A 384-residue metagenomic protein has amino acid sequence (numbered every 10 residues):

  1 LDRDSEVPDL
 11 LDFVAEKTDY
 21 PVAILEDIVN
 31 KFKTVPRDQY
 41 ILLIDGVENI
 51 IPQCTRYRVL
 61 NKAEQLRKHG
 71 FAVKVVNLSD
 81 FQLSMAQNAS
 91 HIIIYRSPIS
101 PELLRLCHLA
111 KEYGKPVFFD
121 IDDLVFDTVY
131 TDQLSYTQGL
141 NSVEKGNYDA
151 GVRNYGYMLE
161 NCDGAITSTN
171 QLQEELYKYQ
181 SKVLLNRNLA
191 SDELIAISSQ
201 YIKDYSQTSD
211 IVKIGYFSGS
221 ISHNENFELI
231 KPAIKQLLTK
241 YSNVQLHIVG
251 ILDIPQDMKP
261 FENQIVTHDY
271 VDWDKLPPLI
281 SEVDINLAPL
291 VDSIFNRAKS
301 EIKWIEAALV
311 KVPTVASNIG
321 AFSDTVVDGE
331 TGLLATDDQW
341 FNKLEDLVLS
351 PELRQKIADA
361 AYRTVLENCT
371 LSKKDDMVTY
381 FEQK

Functional and structural regions predicted by a protein language model:
R3-I94, P98: N-terminal pre-catalytic "stem/leader" segment of glycosyltransferase-like enzymes
D19-Y20, Q339, E352-E382: A charged, aromatic-enriched C-terminal amphipathic alpha-helix characteristic of glycosyltransferases across folds
V22, D127, E225, D269-L279 (+2 more regions): Nucleotide-sugar-dependent
D45-H69, N188-E282: Conserved catalytic-core segment of nucleotide-activated headgroup transferases in glycan assembly
Q87, H108-E112, S142-G164: Membrane-proximal helix-turn-helix segments that form the acceptor-binding/catalytic region of lipid-linked
F119-A150, E193-S198, Q207-D210: Acceptor-binding helix/loop patch of EC 2.4 sugar-transfer enzymes, predominantly nucleotide-sugar-dependent
E160-Y201, S209: Donor nucleotide-sugar binding/catalytic pocket of nucleotide-sugar-dependent glycosyltransferases
D328-D338, D346-E352: Conserved acidic donor-binding segment of nucleotide-sugar-dependent glycosyltransferases
